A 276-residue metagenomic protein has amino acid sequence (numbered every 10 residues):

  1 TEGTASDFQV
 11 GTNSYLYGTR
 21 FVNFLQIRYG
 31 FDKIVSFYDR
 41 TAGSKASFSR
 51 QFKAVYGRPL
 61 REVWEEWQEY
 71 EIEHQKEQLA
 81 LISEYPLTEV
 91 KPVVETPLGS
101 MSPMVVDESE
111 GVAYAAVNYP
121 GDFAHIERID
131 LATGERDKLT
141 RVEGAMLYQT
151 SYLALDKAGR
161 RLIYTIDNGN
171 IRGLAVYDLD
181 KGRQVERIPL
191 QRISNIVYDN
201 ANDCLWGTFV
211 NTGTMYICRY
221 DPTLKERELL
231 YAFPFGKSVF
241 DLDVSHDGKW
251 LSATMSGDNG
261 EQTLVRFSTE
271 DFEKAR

Functional and structural regions predicted by a protein language model:
T1-T88, P92: Acidic/His/Gly-enriched intrinsically disordered linker/tail segments that often contain short helix/coil "MoRF-like"
Q78-G99, I129-S151, I166, Y177-V197 (+3 more regions): Multi-bladed beta-propeller domains
K91-H125: Beta-strand-rich domains and repeat architectures in extracellular enzymes and scaffolds, especially beta-propellers
V105, A113, A124-I129, L174 (+2 more regions): Beta-strand-rich binding/interaction modules
D107-E108, Y114-P120, Y152-A158, I163-G169 (+5 more regions): Beta-strand C-termini and the immediately following turn/loop, strongest in propeller blades
D122-F123, N170-I171, D203, N259-E261 (+1 more regions): Short, solvent-exposed loop/turn segments that connect beta-strands within catalytic domains and beta-strand-rich
